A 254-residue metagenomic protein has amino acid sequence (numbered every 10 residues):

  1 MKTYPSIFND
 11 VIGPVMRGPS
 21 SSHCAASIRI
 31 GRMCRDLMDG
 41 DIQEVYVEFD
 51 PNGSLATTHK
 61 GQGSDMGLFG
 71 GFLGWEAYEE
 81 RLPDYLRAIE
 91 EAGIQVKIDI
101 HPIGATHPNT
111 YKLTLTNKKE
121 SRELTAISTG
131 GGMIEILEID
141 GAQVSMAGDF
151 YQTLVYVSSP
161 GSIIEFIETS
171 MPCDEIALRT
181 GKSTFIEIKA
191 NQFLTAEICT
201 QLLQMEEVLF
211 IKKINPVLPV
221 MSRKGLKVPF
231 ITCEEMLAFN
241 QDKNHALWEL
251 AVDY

Functional and structural regions predicted by a protein language model:
M1-S20, C24-S121, S128-M133, A142-V144 (+2 more regions): Generic N-terminal targeting/processing segments that precede catalytic cores or assembly contacts
I163-E165: Ser/Thr-Pro-rich, acidic low-complexity intrinsically disordered regions of eukaryotic RNA-binding
